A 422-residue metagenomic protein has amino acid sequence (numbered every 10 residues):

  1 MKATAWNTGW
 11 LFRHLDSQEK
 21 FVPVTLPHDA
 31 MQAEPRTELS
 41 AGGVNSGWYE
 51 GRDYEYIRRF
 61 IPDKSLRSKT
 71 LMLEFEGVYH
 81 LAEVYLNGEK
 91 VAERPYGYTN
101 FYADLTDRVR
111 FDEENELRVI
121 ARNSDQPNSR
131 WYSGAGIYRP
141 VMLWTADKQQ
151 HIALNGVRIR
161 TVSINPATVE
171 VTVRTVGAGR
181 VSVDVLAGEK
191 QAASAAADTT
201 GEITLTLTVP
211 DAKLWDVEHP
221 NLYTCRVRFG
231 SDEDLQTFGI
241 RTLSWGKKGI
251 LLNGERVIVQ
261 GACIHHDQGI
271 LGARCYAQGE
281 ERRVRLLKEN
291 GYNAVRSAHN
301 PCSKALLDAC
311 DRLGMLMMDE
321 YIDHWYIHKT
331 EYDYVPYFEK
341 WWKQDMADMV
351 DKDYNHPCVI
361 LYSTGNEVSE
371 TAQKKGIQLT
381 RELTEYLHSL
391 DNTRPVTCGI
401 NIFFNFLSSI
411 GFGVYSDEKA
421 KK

Functional and structural regions predicted by a protein language model:
M1, L154-T161, L214, R226-L287 (+1 more regions): N-terminal carbohydrate-binding accessory modules
A3-D16, A30, S46, G51-I152 (+3 more regions): Accessory beta-strand-rich segments of carbohydrate-active enzymes
Y85-V91, L186-G188, G230-S231, N253: Short strand-turn-strand beta-turns centered on an Asx-Gly dipeptide
G88, V141, Y223, G254 (+3 more regions): Conserved, mostly hydrophobic/aromatic
V91-A92, A192, V257: Short hydrophobic beta-strand segments in globular cytosolic domains
R110-D112, R174-G246: Extended acidic/polar, glycine-enriched regions that form or flank non-catalytic beta-rich accessory modules
K148-G177: Surface beta-strand/loop "capping" patches
A294-K422: Substrate-binding/catalytic cleft of secreted carbohydrate-active enzymes, primarily glycoside hydrolases
